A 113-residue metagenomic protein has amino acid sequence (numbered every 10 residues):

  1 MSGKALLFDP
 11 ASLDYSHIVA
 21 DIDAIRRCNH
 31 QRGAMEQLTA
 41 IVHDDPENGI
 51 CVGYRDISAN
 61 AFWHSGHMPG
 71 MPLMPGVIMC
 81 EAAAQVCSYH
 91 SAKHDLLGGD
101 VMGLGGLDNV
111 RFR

Functional and structural regions predicted by a protein language model:
S2, P10-V19, V86-R113: Hydrophobic beta-strand-centered segment that forms part of the acyl-chain substrate-binding groove
S2-A5, I41-V52, Q85-Y89: Phosphate-binding glycine-rich loops and adjacent basic patches that engage nucleotide phosphates, nucleic-acid
S2-D44: Flexible, low-complexity linker/boundary loops enriched in proline and small hydrophobic residues that flank enzymatic
A11, D23-R27, H43, G49 (+3 more regions): Hydrophobic alpha-helical segments with strong N-terminal bias
R26-H30, H43-P46, M102-R113: Active-site beta-strand->loop segment that positions catalytic residues and contacts the acyl thioester
H30-M74: Catalytic strand-loop segment that frames the active site of acyl-thioester-processing enzymes
E36-T39, E81, D108-N109: Acidic side chains
I41, L73-G98: Active-site helix/loop of acyl-thioester processing domains in fatty-acid/polyketide metabolism, spanning hotdog-fold
